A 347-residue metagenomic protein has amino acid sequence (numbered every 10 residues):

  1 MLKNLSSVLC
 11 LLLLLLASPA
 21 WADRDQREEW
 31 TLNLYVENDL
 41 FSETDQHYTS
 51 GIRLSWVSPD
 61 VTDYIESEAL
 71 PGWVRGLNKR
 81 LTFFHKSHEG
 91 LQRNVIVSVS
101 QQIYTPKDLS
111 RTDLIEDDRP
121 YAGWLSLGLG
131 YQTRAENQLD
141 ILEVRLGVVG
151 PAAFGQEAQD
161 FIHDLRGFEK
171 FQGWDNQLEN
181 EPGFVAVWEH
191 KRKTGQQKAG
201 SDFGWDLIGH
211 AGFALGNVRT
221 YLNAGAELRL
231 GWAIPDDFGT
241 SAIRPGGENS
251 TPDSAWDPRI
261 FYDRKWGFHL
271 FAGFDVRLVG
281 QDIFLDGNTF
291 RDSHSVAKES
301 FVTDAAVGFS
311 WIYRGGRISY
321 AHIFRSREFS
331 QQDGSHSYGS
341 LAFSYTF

Functional and structural regions predicted by a protein language model:
A22-E29, D60-R93, R134-I141, T194-L207 (+2 more regions): Short loop/turn motifs that connect adjacent beta-strands in outer-membrane beta-barrel proteins
D23-Y64, N94-L109, R277-L285, F301: Short glycine/proline- and aromatic-enriched beta-strand/turn motifs that initiate or cap beta-hairpins
E29-T31, K107-D108, E227, W232-F347: Outer membrane beta-barrel transmembrane domains
L32-N38, V95-I103, V144-G150, H190 (+6 more regions): Transmembrane beta-barrel strands of outer-membrane/channel proteins
Q46-I52, Y121-L125, D140, N180-A186 (+7 more regions): Residues that define the transmembrane beta-barrel architecture of outer-membrane proteins
W56-S58, Q101, Y131-T133, H190-T194 (+4 more regions): Residue-level signature of outer-membrane beta-barrel architecture
K79-E157: Long, hydrophobic/aromatic-enriched structural stretches that serve as scaffold segments
T112-D117, K170-N176, G212, R291-S295 (+1 more regions): Extracellular loop and loop/strand-boundary signature of outer-membrane beta-barrel proteins
